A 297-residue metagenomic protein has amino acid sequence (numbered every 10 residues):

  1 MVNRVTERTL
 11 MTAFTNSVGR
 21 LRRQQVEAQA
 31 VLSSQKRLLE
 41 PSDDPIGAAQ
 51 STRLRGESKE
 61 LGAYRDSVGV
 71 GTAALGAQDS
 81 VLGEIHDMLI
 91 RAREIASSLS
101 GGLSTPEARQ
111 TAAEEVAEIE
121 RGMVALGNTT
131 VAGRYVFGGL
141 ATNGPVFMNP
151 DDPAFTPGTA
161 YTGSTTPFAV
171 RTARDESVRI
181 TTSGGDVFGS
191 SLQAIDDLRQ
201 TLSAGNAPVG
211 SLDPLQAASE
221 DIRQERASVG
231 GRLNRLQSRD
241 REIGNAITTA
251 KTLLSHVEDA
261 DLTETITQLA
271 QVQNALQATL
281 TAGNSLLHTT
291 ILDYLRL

Functional and structural regions predicted by a protein language model:
M1-T142, Q200-L297: Amphipathic alpha-helical polymerization modules
P145-A204: Cysteine-poor, low-complexity segments in flexible/peripheral regions
